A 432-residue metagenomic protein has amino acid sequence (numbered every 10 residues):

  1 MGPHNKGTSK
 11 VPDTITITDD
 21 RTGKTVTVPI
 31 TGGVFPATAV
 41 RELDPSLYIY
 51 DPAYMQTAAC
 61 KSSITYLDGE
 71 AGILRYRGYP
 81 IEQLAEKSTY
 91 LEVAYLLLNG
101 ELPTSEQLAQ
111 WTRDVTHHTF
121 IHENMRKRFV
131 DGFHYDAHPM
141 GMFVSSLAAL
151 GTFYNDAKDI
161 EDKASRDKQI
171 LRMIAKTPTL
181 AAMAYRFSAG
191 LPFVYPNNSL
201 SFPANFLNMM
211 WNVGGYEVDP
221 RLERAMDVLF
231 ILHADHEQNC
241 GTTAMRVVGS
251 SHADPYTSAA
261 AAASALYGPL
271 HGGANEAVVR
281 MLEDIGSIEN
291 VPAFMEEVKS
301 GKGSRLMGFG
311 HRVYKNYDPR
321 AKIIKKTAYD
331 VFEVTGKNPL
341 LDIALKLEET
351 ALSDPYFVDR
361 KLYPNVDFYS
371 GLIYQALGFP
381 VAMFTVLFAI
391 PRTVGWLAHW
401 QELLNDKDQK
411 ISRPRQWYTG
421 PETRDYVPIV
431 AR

Functional and structural regions predicted by a protein language model:
H4-R432: Non-transmembrane, aqueous-exposed alpha-helical and coiled segments at domain scale
